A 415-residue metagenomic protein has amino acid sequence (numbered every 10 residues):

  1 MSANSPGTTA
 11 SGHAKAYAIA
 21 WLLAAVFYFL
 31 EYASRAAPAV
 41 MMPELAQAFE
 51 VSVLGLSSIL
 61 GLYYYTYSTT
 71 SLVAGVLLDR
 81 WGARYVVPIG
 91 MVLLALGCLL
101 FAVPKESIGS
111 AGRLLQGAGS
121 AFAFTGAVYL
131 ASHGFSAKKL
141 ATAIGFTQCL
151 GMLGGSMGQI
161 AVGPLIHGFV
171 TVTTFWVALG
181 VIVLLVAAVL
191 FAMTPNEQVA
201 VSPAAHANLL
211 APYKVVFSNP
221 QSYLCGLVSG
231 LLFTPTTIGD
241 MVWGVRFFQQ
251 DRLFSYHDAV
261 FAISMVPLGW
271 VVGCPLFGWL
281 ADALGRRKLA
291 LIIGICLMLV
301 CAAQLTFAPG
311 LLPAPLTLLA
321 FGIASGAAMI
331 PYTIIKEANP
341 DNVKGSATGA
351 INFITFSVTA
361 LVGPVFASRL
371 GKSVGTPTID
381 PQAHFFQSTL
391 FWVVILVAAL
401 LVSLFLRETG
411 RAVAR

Functional and structural regions predicted by a protein language model:
S5-A14, N196-G226: Juxtamembrane intracellular "pre-TM" segments in multi-pass secondary transporters
I19-V53, G239-V245, V362-F366: Extracytoplasmic
A36, Y64-L72, G155-S156, P267-V271 (+3 more regions): Residue-level signature of mid-helix packing/kink "hotspots" within the transmembrane helices of 12-pass Major
P38-V40, P220-F277, T359-A367: Extracytoplasmic gate region of multi-pass secondary transporters
T69-S107, K288: Conserved MFS/SLC helix-loop-helix module at the cytosolic interface between two early adjacent transmembrane helices
G97, S107-L115, L312-A320: Paired small-residue
G112-L150: Cytoplasmic helix-loop-helix junction between adjacent transmembrane helices in 12-TM secondary transporters
F146-T194: Helix-loop-helix hairpin linking two adjacent transmembrane segments in secondary transporters
